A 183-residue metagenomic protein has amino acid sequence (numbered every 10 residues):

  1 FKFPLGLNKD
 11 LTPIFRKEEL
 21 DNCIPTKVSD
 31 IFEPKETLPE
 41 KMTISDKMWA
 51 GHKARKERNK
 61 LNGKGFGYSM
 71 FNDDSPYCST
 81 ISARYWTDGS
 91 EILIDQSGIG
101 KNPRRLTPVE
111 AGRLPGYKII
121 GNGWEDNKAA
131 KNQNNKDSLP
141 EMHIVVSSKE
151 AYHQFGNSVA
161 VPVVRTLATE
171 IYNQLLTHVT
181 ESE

Functional and structural regions predicted by a protein language model:
F1-T87, Q96: Class I S-adenosyl-L-methionine
Y77, N102, F155: Glycine/small-residue-rich pyrophosphate-binding loop that anchors the diphosphate of NDP-sugar donors
R84-D88, Y117-W124, S158, E170-Q174 (+1 more regions): Hydrophobic alpha-helical segments
Y85, E91-D95, K101-V146, A151: FAD-binding beta-loop-beta segment adjacent to the flavin cofactor pocket
L93-Q96, E181-E183: Composition- and surface-driven signal marking solvent-exposed, interaction-prone regions in large proteins
S148-E183: Generic C-terminus detector
